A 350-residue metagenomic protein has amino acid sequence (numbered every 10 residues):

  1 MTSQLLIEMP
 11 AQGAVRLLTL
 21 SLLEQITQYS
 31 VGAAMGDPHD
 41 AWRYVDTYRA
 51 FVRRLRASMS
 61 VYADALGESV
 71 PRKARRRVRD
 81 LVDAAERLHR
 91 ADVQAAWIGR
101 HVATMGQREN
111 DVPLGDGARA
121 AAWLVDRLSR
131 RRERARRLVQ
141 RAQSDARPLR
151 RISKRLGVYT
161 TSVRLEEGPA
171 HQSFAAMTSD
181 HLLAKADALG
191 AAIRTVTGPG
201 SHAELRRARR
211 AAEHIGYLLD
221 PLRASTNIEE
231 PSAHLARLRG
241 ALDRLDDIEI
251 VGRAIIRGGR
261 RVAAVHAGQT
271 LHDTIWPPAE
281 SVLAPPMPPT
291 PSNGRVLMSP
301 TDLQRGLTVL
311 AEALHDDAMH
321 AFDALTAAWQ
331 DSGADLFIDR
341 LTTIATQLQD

Functional and structural regions predicted by a protein language model:
M1-D350: Cationic, histidine-enriched alpha-helical/coil surfaces that engage anionic ligands
